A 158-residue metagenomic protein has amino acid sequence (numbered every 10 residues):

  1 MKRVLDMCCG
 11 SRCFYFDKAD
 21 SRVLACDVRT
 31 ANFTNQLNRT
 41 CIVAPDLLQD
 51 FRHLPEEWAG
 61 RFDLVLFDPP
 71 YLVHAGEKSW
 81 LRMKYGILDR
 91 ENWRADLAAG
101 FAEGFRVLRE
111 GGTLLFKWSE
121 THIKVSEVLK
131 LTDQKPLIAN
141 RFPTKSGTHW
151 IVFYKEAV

Functional and structural regions predicted by a protein language model:
M1-V158: Class I S-adenosyl-L-methionine-dependent methyltransferase catalytic core
